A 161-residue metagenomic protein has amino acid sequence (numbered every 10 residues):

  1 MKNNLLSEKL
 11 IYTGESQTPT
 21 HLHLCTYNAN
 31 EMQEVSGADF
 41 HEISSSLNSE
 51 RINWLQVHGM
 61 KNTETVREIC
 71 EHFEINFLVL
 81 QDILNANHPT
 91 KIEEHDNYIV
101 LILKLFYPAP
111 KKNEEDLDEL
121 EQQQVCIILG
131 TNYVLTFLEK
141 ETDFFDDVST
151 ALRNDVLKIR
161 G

Functional and structural regions predicted by a protein language model:
M1-G161: Peripheral, non-transmembrane regulatory/ligand-interaction domains of membrane transport proteins
